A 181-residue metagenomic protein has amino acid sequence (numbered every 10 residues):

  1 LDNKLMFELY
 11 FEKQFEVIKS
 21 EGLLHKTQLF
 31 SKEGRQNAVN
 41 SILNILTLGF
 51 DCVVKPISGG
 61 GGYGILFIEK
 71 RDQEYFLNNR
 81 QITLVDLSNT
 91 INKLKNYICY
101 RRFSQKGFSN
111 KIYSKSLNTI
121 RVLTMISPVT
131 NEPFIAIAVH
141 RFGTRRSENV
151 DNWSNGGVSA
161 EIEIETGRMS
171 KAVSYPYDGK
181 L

Functional and structural regions predicted by a protein language model:
L1-L43, G60: Conserved N-proximal alpha/beta basic substrate-recognition cap immediately N-terminal to, or forming the N-lobe
F11, K55, V122: A residue-level signal for conserved active-site and pocket-lining positions in enzyme catalytic cores
L23-H25, I57-G59, R102-S104, S127: An acidic- and aromatic-residue-enriched active-site/binding cleft used to recognize and process polar
T27-K32, G61-I65, E74-L77, G107-F108 (+2 more regions): Short catalytic/ligand-binding loop motif for oxyanion handling, primarily in non-cytosolic enzymes, centered on
L48-F50, N78-S174: Phosphate-binding site of ATP-dependent enzymes
C52-D86: Glycine-rich phosphate-binding loop of ATP-grasp-fold ATP-dependent ligases
G179-L181: Extended, compositionally biased non-globular segments
